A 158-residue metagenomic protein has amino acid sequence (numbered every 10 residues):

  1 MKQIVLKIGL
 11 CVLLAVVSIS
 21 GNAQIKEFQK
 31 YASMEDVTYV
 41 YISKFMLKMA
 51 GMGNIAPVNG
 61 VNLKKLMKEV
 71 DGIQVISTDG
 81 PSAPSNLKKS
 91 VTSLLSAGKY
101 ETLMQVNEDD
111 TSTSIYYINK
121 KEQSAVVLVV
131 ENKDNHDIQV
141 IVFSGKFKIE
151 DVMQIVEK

Functional and structural regions predicted by a protein language model:
M1-K30: Bacterial Sec-dependent N-terminal signal peptides
I4, F45, T78-P81, K120 (+2 more regions): Generic structural motif
V16, A32-E35, V40, K68 (+3 more regions): A generic structural signal for short, non-catalytic loop/turn and secondary-structure boundary residues
G21, Q74-I76, V152: Short N-terminal helix-initiation segments at or just after the protein's N-terminus
A23-Y31, N59-K64, K89-V91, E101-M104 (+1 more regions): Intrinsically disordered, low-complexity boundary segments flanking structured domains
F28-S82: Early exported N-terminus immediately downstream of N-terminal targeting peptides
L87-I149: Surface-exposed, polar helix/loop patches in the mature regions of secreted/periplasmic/lumenal proteins that form
E150-K158: A recognition module on extended beta-rich or small alphabeta surfaces enriched in W/G with H and D/E
